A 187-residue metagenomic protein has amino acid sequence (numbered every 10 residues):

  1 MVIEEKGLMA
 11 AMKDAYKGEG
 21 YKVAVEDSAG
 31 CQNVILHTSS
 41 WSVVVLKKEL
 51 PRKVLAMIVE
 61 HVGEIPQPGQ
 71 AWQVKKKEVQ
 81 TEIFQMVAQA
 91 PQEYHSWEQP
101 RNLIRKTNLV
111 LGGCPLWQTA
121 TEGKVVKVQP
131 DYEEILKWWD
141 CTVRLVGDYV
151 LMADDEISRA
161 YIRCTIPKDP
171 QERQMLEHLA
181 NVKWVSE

Functional and structural regions predicted by a protein language model:
M1-V45: Intrinsically disordered, low-complexity linker/loop segments enriched in Gly/Pro and charged/polar residues
C31, T38-W41, A56-E187: C-terminal functional regions that serve as terminal interaction/effector modules
E49-V54: Flexible glycine-rich active-site/ligand-binding loops centered on an Asp-His dyad
